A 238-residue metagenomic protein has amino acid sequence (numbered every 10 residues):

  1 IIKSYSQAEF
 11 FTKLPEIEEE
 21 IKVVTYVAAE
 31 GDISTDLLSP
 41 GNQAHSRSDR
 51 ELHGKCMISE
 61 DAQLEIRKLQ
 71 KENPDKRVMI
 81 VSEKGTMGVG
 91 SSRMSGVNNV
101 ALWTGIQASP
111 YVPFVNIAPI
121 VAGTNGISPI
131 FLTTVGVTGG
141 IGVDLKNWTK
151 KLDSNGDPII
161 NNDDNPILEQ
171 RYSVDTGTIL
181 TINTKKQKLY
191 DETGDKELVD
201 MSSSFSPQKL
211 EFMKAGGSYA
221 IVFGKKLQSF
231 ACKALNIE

Functional and structural regions predicted by a protein language model:
I1-E238: Fe-S-dependent hydro-lyases/dehydratases of central metabolism
